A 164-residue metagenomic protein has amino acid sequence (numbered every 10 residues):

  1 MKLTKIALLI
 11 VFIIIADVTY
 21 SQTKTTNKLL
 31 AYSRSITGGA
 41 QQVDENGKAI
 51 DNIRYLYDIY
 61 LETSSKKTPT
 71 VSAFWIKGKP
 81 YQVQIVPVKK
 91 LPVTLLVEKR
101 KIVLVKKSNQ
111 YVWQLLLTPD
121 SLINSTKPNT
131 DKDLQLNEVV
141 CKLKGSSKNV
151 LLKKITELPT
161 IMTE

Functional and structural regions predicted by a protein language model:
M1-T26: Bacterial Sec-dependent N-terminal signal peptides
Q22-E164: Non-catalytic macromolecular-recognition regions in eukaryotic signaling proteins
